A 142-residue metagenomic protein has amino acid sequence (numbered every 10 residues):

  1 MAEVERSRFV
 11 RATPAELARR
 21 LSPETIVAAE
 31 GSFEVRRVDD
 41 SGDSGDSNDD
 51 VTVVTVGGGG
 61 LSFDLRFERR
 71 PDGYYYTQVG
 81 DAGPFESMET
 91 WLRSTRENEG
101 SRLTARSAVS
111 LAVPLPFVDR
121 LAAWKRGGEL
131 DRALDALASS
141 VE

Functional and structural regions predicted by a protein language model:
M1-S47: Hydrophobic ligand-binding cavity/cleft-lining segments
V4-E5, D81, F117: A general structural-boundary detector
A15, R19, D49, R132-D135 (+1 more regions): Polar/charged alpha-helical tracts
A28-V35, S44-S47, T55-R102, A108-S110: Hydrophobic-ligand binding "helix-grip"
D40-D43, N98-S101, R126-G128, A138-S140: Short, intrinsically disordered/low-complexity patches at protein termini and at juxtamembrane boundaries
V109-E142: A conserved amphipathic terminal alpha-helix motif
